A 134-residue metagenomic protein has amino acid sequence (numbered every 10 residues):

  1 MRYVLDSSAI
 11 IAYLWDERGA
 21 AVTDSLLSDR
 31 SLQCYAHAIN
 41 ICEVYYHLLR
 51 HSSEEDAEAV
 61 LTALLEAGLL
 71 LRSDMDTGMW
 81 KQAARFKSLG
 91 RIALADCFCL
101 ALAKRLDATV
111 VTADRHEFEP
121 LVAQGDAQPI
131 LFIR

Functional and structural regions predicted by a protein language model:
M1, R30-C34, G68-L71, R105-T109: Short active-site oxyanion
M1-A36, L49-T62: Short, well-structured N-terminal submotif of metal-dependent ribonuclease cores
L5, A36, D74, L94-C97 (+1 more regions): Short beta-strand scaffold positions
A9-I10, N40, M79, F98-C99 (+1 more regions): Alpha-helix capping/helix-boundary segments
V22, E43-V44, Q82, P120-L121: Phosphate- and divalent-cation-binding pockets in alpha/beta enzyme and binding domains that engage nucleotide-derived
I41-S73: Active-site-proximal, substrate-binding regions of enzyme catalytic domains and RNA-binding/basic surfaces
L65-S88: Acidic catalytic patch
L71-R72, L100-R134: Acidic, PIN/NYN-like endoribonuclease modules and their adjacent C-terminal/linker elements
